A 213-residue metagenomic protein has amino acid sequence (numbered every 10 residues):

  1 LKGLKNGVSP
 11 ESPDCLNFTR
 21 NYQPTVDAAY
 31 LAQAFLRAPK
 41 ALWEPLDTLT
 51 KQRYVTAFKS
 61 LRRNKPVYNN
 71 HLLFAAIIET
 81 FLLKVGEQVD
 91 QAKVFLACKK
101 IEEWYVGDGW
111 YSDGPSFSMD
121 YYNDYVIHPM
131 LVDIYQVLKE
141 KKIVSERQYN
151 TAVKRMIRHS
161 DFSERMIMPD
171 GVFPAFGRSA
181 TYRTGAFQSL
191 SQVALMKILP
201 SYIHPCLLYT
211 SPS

Functional and structural regions predicted by a protein language model:
L1-M156, E164-S191: Aromatic-lined, polymer-binding surfaces characteristic of secreted/periplasmic polysaccharide-degrading enzymes
S160: Glycine-rich phosphate/ribose-binding loops and adjacent secondary-structure elements that form binding surfaces
V193-M196: Loop/turn-rich, solvent-exposed surfaces of beta-rich toroidal or solenoidal domains
L199-L208: Catalytic-core region of carbohydrate-active enzymes that cleave or remodel glycosidic bonds
Y209-S213: Conserved small/polar residues in nucleotide/adenosyl-binding loops
